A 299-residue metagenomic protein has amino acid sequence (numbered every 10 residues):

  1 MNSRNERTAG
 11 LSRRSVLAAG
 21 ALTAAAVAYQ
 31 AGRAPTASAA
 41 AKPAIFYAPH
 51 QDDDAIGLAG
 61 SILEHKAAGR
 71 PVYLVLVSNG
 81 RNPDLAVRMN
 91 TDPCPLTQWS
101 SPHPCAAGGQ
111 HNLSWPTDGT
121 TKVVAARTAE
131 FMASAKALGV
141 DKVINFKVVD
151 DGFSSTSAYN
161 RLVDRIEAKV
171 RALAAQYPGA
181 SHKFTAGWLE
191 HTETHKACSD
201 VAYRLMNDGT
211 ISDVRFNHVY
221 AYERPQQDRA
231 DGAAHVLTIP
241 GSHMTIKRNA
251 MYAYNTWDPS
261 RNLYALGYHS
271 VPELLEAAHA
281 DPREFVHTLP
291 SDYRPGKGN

Functional and structural regions predicted by a protein language model:
M1-L11, G20-Y29: N-terminal secretory signal peptides
V27-A41: C-terminal region of N-terminal signal peptides and the immediate post-cleavage residues of exported proteins
S38-Y177, Y203-I211: Active-site rim/loop-helix segments in enzyme catalytic domains that contact anionic ligands
I56, E193-T194: Conserved alpha/beta-hydrolase "acid-adjacent" motif
D84-N90, K196, Q226-D231: Short aromatic-enriched loop/helix-cap "lid" or pocket-rim segments at secondary-structure transitions that line
A129-E130, S134-K142, S157-N160, D208-N299: The feature marks non-catalytic terminal segments
A180-H191: Acidic beta-strand-to-loop metal/phosphate-binding motif
K196-Y203: Charged helix-capping and loop-helix junction motifs
